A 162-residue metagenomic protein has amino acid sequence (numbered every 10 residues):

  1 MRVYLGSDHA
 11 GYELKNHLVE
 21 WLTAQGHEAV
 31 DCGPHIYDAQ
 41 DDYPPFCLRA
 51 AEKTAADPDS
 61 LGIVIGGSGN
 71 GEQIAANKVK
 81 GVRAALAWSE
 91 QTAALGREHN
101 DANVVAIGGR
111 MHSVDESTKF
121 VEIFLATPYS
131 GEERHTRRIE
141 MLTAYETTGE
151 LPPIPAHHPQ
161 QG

Functional and structural regions predicted by a protein language model:
Y4-A24: Glycine-rich phosphate/diphosphate-binding loop of Rossmann-like nucleotide-binding domains
Y4-G6, A10-G11, E90-G162: C-terminal binding/interaction regions
S7, A39, I65, A85 (+1 more regions): Glycine- and other small-residue-rich loops at beta-strand/loop junctions that grip anionic moieties
K15, C47, E72, S117-T118 (+1 more regions): A general structural signal for well-ordered alpha-helical segments in protein cores
Q25, V79-K80, N100: Short, structured coil segments at secondary-structure junctions
E28-A39: A short beta-strand-loop structural module common to alpha/beta enzyme folds
F46-A87: Helix-adjacent hinge/juxtasegments
